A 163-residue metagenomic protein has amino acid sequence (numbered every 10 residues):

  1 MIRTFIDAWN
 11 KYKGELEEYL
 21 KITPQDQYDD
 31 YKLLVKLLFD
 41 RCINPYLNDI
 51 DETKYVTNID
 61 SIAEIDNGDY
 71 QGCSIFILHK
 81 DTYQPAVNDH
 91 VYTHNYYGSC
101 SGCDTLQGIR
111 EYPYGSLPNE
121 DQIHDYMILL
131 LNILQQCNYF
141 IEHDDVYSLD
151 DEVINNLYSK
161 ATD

Functional and structural regions predicted by a protein language model:
M1-G68, D104-D163: N-terminal domain-onset segments
I59, G72-I75: Short, surface-exposed beta-edge/turn micro-motifs
G68-Q71, L78-I109: Acidic, low-complexity, intrinsically disordered interaction modules
